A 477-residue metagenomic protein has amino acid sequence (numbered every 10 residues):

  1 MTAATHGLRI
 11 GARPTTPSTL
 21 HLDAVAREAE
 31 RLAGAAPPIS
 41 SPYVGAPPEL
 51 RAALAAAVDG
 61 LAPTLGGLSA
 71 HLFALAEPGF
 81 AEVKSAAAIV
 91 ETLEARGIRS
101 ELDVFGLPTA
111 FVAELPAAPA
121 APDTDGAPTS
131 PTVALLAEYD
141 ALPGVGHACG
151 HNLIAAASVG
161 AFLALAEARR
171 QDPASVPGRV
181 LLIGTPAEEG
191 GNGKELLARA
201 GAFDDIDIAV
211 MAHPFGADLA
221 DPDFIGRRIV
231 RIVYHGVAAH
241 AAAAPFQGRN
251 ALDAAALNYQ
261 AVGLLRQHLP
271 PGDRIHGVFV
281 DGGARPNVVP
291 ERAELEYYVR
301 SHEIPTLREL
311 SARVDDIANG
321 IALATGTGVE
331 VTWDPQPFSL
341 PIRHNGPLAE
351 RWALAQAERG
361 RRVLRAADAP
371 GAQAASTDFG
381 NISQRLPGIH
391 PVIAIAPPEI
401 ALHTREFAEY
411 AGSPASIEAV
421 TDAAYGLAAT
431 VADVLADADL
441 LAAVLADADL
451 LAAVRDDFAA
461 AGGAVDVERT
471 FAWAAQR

Functional and structural regions predicted by a protein language model:
T5-V180: Acidic/His- and Gly-rich active-site-bordering loop/insert found across diverse amide/peptide-bond hydrolases
A46, A256-R477: Metal-dependent amide/peptide-bond hydrolase catalytic core, centered on the "pita-bread" metallohydrolase fold
V58, A62, G66, A86-V90 (+7 more regions): Hydrophobic face of alpha-helices
H71-L75, D140, H147, H151 (+4 more regions): Histidine-centered active-site/metal-ligand motif
E101-V104, E188, A220-F224, P370-A372: Short Gly/Pro-enriched turn/cap motifs at secondary-structure boundaries
T109-F111, L115-D123, D140-A148, N152-L153 (+2 more regions): Histidine/acidic-residue-rich, glycine-tolerant segments that coordinate divalent metal ions
A134-L136, H235, H390-A394: Non-cysteine beta-strand/loop elements that form the S-adenosyl-L-methionine
